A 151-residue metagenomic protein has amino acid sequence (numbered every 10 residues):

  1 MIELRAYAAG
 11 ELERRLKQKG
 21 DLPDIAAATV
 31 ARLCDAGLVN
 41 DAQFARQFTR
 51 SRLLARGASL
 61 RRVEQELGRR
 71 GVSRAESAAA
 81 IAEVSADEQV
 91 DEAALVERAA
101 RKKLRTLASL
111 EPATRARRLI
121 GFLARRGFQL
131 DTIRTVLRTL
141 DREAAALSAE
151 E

Functional and structural regions predicted by a protein language model:
M1-E151: An alpha-helical, amphipathic repeat domain used for nucleic-acid recognition, typified by the mTERF helical solenoid
